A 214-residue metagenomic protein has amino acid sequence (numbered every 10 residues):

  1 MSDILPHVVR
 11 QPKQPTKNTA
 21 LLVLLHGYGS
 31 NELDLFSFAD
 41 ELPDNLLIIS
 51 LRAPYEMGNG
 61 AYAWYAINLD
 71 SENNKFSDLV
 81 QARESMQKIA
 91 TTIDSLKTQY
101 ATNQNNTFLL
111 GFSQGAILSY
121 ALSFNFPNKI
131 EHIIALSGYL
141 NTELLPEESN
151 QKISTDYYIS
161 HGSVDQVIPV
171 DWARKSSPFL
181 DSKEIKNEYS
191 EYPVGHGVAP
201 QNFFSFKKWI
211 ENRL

Functional and structural regions predicted by a protein language model:
L5-T102: Serine-hydrolase catalytic machinery in alpha/beta-hydrolase-like enzymes
H26-Y28, L110-F112, G162: Conserved alpha/beta-hydrolase "nucleophile elbow" surrounding the catalytic nucleophile
S37, A121-N125: Active-site signature of alpha/beta-hydrolase-fold catalytic machinery across serine- and Asp/Cys-nucleophile hydrolases
A101-G111: Alpha/beta-hydrolase fold nucleophile elbow
G111-G115, S119: Gly/Ala-rich beta-loop-alpha elbow adjacent to hydrolase catalytic centers
N128-L140: A conserved short beta-strand
Y158, D171-L214: C-terminal catalytic histidine-bearing segment of alpha/beta-hydrolase fold enzymes
I159-H161, D165: Short beta-strand/loop motif that positions the catalytic acidic residue of the alpha/beta-hydrolase fold
